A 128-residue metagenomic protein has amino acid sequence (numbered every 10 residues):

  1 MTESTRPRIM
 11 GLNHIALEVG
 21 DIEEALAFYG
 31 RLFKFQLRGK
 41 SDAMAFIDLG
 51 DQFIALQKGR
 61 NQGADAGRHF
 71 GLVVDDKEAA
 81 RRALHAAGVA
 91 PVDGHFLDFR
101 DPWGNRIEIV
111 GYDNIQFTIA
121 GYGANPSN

Functional and structural regions predicted by a protein language model:
M1-E23, F53, G67-L72, I115-N128: N-terminal beta-strand motif that seeds the catalytic metal site of vicinal oxygen chelate
P7-M10, A16-I54: Core segments of cupin and vicinal oxygen chelate
Y29, R60, L84, G121: Short, flexible helix/strand-to-coil boundary loops that buttress conserved ligand/catalytic motifs in alpha/beta
F35-G67, R106-N114: Conserved short beta-strand elements that form part of the metal-binding/catalytic scaffold of enzyme active sites
F46-D48, D101-P102, Y122: Short secondary-structure boundary/hinge segments and terminal tails
F70-T118: Vicinal oxygen chelate
